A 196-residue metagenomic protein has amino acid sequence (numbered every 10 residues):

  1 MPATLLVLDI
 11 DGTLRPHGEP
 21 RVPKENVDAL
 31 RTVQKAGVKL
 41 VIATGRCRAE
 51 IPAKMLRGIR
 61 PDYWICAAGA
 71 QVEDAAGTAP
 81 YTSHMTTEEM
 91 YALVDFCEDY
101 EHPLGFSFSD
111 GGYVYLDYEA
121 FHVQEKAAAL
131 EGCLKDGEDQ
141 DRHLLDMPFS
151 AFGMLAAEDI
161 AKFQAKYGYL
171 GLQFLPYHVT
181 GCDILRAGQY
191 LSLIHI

Functional and structural regions predicted by a protein language model:
M1-L5, P23, L185-L193: Mg2+-dependent phosphoryl-transfer enzymes with acidic/Ser/Thr/Gly-rich catalytic loops
T4-H17: Asp-based phosphoryl-transfer active-site loop
V7-L8, Q71-D74, L175-V179: Short, basic/glycine-rich phosphate-binding loops at helix/coil junctions that contact nucleotide phosphates
L14-P16, E73-A76, D183: A short acidic, helix-capping loop that chelates divalent metal ions and anchors anionic groups
K24-V123: Active-site phosphate-binding/coordination module
P103, S107-I194: Conserved acidic, metal-coordinating active-site core of Asp-based, Mg2+-dependent phosphoryl-transfer enzymes
